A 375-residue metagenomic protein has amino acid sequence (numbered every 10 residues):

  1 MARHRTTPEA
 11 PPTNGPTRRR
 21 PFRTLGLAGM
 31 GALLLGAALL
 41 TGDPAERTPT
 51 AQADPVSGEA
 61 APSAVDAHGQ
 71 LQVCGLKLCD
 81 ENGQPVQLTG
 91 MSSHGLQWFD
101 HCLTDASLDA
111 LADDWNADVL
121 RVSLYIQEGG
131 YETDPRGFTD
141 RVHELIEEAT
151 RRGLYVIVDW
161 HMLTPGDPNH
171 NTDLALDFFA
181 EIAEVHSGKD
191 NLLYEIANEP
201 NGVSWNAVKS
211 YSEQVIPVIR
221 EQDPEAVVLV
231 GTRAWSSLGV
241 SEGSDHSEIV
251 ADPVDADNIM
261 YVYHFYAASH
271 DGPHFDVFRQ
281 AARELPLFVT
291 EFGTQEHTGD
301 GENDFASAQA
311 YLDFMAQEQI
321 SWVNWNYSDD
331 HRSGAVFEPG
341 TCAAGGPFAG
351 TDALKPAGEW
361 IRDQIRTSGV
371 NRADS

Functional and structural regions predicted by a protein language model:
A2-E46: Secretory targeting and sorting signals
T24, E46-V119, E132, E359-T367 (+1 more regions): N-terminal carbohydrate-binding accessory modules
M30-L33, Y131, N169, G301: Alpha-helical transmembrane segments and their juxtamembrane interfaces
G69-L71, G95, D100, Y155 (+7 more regions): Extracellular glycoside hydrolase catalytic/binding regions
D80, D159, E291: Acidic active-site catalytic centers that drive phospho-/nucleotidyl reactions and related ester hydrolyses
Q87-L88, V122-I126, G137, E195-I196 (+1 more regions): A short alpha-helix capping/helix-coil boundary motif
S92, I126, W160-T164, N198-P200 (+1 more regions): Short, histidine-centered active-site or binding-site loop motifs used for metal coordination, general acid-base
T104-P165, T172-D177, E181, V218-Q222 (+1 more regions): Aromatic-lined substrate-binding rim segments of carbohydrate-active enzymes
